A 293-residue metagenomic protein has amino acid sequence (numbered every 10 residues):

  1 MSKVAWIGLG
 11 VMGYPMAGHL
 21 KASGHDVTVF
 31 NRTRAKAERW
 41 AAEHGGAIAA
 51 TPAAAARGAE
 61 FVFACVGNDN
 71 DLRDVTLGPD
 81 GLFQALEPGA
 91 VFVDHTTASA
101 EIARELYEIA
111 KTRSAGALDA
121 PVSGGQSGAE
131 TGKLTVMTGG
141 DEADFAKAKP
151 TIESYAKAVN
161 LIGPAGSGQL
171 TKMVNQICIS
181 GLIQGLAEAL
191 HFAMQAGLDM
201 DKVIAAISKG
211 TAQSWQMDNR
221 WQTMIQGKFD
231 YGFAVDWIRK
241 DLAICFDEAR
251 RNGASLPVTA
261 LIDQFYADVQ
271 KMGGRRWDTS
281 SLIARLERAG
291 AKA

Functional and structural regions predicted by a protein language model:
M1-A64, A90, H95-T96, Q126: NAD(P)+-binding Rossmann beta1-loop-alpha1 motif at the extreme N-terminus of oxidoreductases
P52-A115: Rossmann-fold NAD(P) dinucleotide-binding segment
V66, T97-I177: Rossmann-fold dinucleotide-binding core
G132, V136-G139, N160, P164-A196 (+2 more regions): Active-site-proximal catalytic alpha-helix in oxidoreductases
A165, Q169, Q213-T279: Interdomain hinge/lid region at the active-site interface of Rossmann-like NAD(P)-dependent oxidoreductases
K271-A293: NAD(P)-dependent dehydrogenase/reductase Rossmann-like domain
